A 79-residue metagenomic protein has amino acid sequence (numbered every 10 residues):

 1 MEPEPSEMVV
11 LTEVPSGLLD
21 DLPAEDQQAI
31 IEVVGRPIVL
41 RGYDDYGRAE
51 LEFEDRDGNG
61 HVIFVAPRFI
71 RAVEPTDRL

Functional and structural regions predicted by a protein language model:
E2-L79: Basic/aromatic-rich interaction segments and small domains that mediate binding to polyanionic partners
